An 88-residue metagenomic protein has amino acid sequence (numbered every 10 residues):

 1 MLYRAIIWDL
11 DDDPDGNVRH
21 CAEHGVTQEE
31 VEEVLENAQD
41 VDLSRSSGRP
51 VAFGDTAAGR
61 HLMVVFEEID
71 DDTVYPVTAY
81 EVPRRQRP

Functional and structural regions predicted by a protein language model:
M1-P88: Ribonuclease/tRNase effector modules and their secretory precursors
